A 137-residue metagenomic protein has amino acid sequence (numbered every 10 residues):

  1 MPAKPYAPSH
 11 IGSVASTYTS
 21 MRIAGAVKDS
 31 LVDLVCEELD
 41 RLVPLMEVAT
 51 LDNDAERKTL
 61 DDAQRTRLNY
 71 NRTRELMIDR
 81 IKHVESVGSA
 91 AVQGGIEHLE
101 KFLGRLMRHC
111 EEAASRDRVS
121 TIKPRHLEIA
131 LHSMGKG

Functional and structural regions predicted by a protein language model:
M1-G137: Intrinsically disordered, low-complexity terminal regions
